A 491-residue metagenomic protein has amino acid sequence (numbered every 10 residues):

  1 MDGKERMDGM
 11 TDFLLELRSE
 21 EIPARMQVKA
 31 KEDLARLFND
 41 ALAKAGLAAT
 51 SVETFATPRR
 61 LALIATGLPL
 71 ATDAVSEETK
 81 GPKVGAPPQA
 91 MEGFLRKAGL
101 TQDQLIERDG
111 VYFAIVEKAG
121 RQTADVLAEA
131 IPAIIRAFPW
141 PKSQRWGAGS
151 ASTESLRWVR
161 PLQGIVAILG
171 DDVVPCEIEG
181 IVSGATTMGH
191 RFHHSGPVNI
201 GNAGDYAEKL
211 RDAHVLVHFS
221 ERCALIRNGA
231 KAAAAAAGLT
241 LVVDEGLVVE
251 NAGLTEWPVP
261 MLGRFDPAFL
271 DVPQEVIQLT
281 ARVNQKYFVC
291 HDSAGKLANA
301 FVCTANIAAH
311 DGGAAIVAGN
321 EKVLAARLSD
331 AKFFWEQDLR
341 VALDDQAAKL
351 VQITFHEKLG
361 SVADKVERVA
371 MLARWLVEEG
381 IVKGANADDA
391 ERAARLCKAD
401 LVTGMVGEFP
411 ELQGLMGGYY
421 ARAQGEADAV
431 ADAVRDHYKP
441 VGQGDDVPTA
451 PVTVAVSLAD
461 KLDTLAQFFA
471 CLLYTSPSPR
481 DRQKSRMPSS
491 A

Functional and structural regions predicted by a protein language model:
D2-G9: Short, Lys/Arg-enriched N-terminal segments with co-localized hydrophobic residues within the first ~10-30 amino acids
T11-F269, I277: Long, basic N-terminal domains or extensions that often function in RNA/ssDNA interaction or organelle/cellular
E16-A24, F113-E117, R211-L216, K231-A235 (+7 more regions): Glycine- and acidic
G147, L156, L162-Q163, C176 (+2 more regions): Catalytic nucleotidyl-transfer cores of nucleotide-processing enzymes
Y287-V289, V302, T354-E391, V402-G407 (+1 more regions): Alpha-helical phosphate/pyrophosphate-handling elements in metalloenzyme active cores
A390-L401, A450-Q467: Active-site alpha-helical segments that house and flank conserved acidic catalytic motifs for diphosphate chemistry
Y474-D481: Conserved small/polar residues in nucleotide/adenosyl-binding loops
R486-A491: Hydrophobic alpha-helical segments, chiefly the membrane-spanning helices and signal/signal-anchor peptides
